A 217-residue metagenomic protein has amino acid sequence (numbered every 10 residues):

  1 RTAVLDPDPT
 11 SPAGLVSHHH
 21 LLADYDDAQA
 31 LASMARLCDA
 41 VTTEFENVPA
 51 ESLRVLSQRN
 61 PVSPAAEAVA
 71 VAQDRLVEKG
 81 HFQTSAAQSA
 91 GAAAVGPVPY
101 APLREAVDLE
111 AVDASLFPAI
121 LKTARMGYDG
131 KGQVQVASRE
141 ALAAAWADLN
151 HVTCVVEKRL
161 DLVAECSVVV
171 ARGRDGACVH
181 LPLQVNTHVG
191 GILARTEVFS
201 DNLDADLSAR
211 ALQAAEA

Functional and structural regions predicted by a protein language model:
R1-V77, Q88-A90, V107: ATP-binding N-terminal substructure of ATP-dependent carboxylate-amine bond-forming enzymes
T2, P118, T153: Hydrophobic "anchor" residues on beta-strands that sit immediately upstream of conserved functional sites
E46-V48, A124-M126, A171: Short glycine-rich anion-binding loops that position phosphate/pyrophosphate groups of nucleotides and phosphorylated
R59, A65-Q133: A conserved helix-loop-beta module that forms one wall/lid of the active-site cleft in ATP-utilizing catalytic domains
G132, V136-A217: Internal nucleotide-binding/catalytic subdomain
